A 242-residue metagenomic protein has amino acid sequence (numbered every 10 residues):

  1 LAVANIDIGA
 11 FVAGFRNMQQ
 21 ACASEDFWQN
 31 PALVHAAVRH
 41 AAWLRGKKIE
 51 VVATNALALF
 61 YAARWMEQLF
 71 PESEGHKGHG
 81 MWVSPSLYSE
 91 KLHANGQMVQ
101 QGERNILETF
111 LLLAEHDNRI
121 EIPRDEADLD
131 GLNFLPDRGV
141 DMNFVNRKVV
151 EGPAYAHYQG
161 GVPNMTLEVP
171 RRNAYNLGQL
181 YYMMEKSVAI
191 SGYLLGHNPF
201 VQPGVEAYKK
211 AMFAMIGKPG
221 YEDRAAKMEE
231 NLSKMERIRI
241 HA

Functional and structural regions predicted by a protein language model:
L1-T109, A114, G204-A242: Active-site phosphate/pyrophosphate-binding segments
L57-Q179, E185-M215: C-terminal catalytic subdomain
